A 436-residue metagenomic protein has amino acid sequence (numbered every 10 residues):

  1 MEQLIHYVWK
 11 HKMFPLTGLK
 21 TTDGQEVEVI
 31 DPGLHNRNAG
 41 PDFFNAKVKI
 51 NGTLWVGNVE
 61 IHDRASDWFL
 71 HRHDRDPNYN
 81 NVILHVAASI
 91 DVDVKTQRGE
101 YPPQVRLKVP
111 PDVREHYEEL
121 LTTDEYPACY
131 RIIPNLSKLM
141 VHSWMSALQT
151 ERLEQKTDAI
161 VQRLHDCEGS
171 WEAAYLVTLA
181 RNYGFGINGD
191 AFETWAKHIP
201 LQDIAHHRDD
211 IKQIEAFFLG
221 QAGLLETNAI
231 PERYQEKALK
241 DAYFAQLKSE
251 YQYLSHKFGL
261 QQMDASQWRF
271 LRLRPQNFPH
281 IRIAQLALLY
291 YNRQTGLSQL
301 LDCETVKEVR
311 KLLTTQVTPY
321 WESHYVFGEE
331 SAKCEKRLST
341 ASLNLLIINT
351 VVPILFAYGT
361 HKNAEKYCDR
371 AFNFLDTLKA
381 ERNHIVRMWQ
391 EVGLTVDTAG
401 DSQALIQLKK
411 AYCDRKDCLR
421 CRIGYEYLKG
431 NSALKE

Functional and structural regions predicted by a protein language model:
M1-E28: Short Lys/Arg-enriched alpha/beta "domain-start" segment
K47-N58: Active-site beta-strand-loop-beta-strand hairpin of nuclease catalytic cores that positions key catalytic residues
V56-R64, H85-A87: Active-site ExK catalytic segment of metal-dependent nucleases
D74-N78: N-terminal nucleotide-handling cores and adjacent loading/scaffold lobes of large enzymes and macromolecular assemblies
N80-V82, V86-W144: Compact, glycine/acidic-enriched structural inserts
Q149-A404, D417: Hydrophobic, aromatic-lined core segments that form the binding pocket/scaffold for planar heteroaromatic ligands
E391-E436: Acidic, carboxylate-rich catalytic segments that either coordinate divalent cations
